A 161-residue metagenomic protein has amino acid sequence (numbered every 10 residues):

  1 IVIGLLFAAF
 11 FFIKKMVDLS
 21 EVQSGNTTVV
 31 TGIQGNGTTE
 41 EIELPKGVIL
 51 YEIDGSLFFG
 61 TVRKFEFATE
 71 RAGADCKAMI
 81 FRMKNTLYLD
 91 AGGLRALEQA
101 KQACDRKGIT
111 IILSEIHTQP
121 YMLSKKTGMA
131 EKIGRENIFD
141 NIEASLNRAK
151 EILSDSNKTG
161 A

Functional and structural regions predicted by a protein language model:
I1-E131, K150-S156: The feature marks cytosolic C-terminal regulatory regions of anion transporters and related permeases
K132-R148: Short acidic-hydrophobic, aromatic-tinged amphipathic segments that line or gate anion-handling sites
